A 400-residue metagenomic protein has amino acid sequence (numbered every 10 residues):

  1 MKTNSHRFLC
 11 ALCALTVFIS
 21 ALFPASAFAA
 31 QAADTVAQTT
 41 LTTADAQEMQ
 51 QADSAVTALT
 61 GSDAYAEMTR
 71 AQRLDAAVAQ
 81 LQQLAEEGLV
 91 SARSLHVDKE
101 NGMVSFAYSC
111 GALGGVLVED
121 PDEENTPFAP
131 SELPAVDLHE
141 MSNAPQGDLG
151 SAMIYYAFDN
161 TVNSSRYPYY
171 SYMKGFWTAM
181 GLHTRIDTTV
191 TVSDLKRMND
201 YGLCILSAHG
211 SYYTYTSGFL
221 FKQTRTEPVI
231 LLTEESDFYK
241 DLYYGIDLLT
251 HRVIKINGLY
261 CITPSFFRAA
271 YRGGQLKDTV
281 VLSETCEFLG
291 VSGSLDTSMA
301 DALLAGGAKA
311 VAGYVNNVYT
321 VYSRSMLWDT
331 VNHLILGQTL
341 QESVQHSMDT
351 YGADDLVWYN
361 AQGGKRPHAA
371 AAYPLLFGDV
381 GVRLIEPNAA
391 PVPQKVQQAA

Functional and structural regions predicted by a protein language model:
L12-P24: Bacterial N-terminal signal peptides
A21-T35: Sec-dependent signal peptide cleavage junction
A33-L89: Short Lys/Arg-enriched alpha/beta "domain-start" segment
D45, Q51-D53, L59-T60, F128-D241 (+1 more regions): A domain-level signal for caspase-like cysteine endopeptidase catalytic cores and their zymogen-processing architecture
Q83-M153, G290: Structured catalytic cores of large enzymes
A152-Y156, L203-S207, T279-E284, A310-Y314: Structural recognition of the beta-strand scaffold that forms the well-ordered cores of secreted hydrolase catalytic
Y213-K309: Cysteine protease catalytic core and zymogen-processing segment of caspase-like enzymes
V280-A399: Active-site-proximal C-terminal subdomain of hydrolase catalytic domains
